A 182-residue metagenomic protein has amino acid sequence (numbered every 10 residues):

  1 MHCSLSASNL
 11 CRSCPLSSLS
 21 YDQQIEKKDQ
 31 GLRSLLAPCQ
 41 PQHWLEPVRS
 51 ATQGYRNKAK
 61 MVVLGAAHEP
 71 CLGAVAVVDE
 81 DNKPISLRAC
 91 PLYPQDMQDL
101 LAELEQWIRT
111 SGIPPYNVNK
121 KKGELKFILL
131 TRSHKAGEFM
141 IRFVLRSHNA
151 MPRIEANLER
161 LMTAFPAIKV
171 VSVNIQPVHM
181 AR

Functional and structural regions predicted by a protein language model:
M1-R182: Non-catalytic accessory regions of SAM-dependent methyltransferases
